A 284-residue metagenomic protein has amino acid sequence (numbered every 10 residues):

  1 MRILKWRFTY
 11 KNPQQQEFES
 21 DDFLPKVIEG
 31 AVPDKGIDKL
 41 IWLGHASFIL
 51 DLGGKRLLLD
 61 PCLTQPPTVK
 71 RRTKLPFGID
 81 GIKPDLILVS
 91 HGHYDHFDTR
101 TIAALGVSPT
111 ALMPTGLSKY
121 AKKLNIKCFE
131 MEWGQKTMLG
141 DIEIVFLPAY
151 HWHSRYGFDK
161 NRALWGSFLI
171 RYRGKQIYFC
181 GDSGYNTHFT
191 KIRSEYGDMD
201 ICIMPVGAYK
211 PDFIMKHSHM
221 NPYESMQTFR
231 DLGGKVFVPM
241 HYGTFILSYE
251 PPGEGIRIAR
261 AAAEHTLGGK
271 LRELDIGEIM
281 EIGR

Functional and structural regions predicted by a protein language model:
M1-P67, K74-D80, L86, I170-G181 (+2 more regions): Metallo-beta-lactamase
Q15-K35, M113-K175, R257-G283: Metallo-beta-lactamase
K39-W42, P66-K74, G92-H93, C128 (+3 more regions): Short gly/ser/thr-rich secondary-structure transition/capping motifs
L50, D60, H91, D98 (+5 more regions): Divalent metal-coordination and catalytic microenvironments
P61-L63, H91-G92, A149-Y150, G181-S183 (+2 more regions): Active-site metal-binding loops of divalent metal-dependent hydrolases
P61-P76, S154-F158, K210-H219, I246: Acidic/histidine-rich helix-loop elements that form or flank divalent-metal/phosphate-binding sites at the catalytic
T68-M113, K119, G197-I203: Active-site metal-binding motif and surrounding structural segment of the metallo-beta-lactamase
L86, T110-L112, G116-Y120, G184-I276: Cap/insert and terminal regions of metallo-dependent hydrolase folds
